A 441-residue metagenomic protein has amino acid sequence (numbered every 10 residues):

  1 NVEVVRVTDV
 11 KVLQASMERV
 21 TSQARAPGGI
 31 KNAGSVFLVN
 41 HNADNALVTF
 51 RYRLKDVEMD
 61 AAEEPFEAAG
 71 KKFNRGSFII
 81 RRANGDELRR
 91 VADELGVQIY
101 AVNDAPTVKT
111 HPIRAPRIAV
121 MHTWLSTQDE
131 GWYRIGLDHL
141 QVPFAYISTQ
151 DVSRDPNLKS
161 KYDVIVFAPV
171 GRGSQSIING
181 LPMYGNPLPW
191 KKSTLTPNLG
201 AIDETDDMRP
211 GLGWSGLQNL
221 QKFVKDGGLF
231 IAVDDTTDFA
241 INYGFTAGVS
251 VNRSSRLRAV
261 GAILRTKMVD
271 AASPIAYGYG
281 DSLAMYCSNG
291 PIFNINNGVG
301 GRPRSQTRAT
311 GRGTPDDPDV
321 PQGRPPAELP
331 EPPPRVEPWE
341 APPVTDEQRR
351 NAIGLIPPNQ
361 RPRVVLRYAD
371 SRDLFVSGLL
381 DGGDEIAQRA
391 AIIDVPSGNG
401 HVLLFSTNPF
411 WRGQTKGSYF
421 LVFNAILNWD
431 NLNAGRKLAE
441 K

Functional and structural regions predicted by a protein language model:
N1-K441: Intrinsic-disorder/low-complexity accessory segments
